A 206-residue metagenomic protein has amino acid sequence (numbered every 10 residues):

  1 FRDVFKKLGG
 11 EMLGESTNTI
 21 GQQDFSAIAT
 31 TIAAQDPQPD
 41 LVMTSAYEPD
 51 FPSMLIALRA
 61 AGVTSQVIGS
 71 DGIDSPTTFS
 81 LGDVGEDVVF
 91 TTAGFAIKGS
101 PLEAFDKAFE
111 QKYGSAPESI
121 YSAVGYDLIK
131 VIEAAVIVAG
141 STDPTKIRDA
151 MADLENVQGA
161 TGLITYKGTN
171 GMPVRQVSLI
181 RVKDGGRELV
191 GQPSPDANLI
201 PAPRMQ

Functional and structural regions predicted by a protein language model:
F1-A61, A96-A104: Extracellular/periplasmic Venus flytrap/periplasmic-binding protein
R2-G10, T30-P37, I56-V63, D83 (+3 more regions): Sec-exported extracytoplasmic/periplasmic mature domains
E15-S16, G191-P193: Short hydrophobic alpha-helix segments
F25-A29, G125-I129, E133: Short, amphipathic alpha-helical "lid/cap" segments that border enzyme active or binding sites
Y47-D50, V124-L128, R175: Catalytic-loop motifs flanking and including active-site residues across diverse enzymes
L55-Y126, I137, T142, G186-R187 (+1 more regions): Extracellular/periplasmic periplasmic-binding protein-like sensory domains
Q111-S119, E133-L189: Segments of small-molecule ligand-sensing domains
